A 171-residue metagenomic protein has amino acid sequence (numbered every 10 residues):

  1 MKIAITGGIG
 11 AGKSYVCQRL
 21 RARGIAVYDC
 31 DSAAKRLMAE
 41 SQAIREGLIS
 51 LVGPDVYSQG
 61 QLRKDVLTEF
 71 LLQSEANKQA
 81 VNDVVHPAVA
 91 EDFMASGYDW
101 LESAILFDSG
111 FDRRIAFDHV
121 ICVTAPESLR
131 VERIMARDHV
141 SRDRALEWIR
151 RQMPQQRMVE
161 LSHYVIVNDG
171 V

Functional and structural regions predicted by a protein language model:
I3-I5: Hydrophobic anchor at the beta1->P-loop junction of P-loop NTPases
G8, L20: P-loop (Walker A) phosphate-binding loop of NTP-binding proteins
A11: ATP-binding Walker
S14: Walker A/P-loop
S32-D99: ATP-dependent small-molecule kinase phosphotransfer cores that center on conserved nucleotide phosphate-binding segments
V89-F93, R113-R114, A136-V171: Small-molecule kinase domains that catalyze NTP-dependent phosphoryl transfer to phosphate-bearing small molecules
D92-M94, L101-A136: ATP-dependent NMP and nucleoside kinases share a basic, alpha-helical "lid"
